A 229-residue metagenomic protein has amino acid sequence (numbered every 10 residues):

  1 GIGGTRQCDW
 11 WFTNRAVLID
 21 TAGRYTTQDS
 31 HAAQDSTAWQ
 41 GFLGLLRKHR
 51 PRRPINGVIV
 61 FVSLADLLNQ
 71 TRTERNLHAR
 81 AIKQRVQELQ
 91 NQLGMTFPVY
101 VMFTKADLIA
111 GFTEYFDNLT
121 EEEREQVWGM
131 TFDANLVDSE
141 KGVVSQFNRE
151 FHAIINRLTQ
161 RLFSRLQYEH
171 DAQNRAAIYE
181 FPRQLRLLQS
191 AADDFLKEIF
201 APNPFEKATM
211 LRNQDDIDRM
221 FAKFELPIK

Functional and structural regions predicted by a protein language model:
G1-K229: Basic, amphipathic N-terminal segments
